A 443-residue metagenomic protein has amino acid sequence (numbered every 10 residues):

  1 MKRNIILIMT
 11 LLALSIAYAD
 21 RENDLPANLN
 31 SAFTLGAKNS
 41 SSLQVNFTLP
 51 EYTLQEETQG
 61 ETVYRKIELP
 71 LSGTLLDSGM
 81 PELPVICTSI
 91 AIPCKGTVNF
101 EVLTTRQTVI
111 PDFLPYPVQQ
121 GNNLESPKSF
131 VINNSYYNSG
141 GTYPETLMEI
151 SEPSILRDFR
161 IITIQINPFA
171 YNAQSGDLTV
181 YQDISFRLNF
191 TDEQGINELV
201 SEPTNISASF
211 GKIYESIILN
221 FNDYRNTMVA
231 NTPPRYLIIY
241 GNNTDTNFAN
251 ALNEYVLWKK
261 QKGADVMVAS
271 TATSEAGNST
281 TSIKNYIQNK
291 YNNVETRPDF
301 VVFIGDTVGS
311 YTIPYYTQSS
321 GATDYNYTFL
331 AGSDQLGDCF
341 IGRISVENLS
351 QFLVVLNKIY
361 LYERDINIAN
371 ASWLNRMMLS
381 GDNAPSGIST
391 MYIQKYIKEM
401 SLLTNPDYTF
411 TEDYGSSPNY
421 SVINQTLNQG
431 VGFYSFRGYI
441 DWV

Functional and structural regions predicted by a protein language model:
M1-N4: Positively charged n-region of N-terminal signal peptides that target proteins for export
T10-Y18: Hydrophobic h-region of N-terminal signal peptides that target proteins for export in Gram-negative bacteria
A19-V443: Cysteine-dependent hydrolase recognition
